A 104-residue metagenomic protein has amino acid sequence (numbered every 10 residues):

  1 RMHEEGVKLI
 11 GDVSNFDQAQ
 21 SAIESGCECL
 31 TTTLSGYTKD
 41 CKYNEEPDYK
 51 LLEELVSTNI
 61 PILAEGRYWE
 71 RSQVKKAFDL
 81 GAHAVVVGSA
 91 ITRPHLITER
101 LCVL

Functional and structural regions predicted by a protein language model:
R1-S14, Y43-G66, E99-L104: Alpha-helix-loop-beta-strand connector modules within alpha/beta enzyme cores
D12-N15, T32-L34, E65-R67, G88-A90: Fold-independent oxyanion-binding glycine-rich loops and adjacent beta-strand/coil segments at enzyme active sites
N15-G26, T58-N59, A64, Y68-V85: Catalytic cores of alpha/beta
N15-L51: Glycine/Thr-rich beta-alpha phosphate-binding loop at enzyme active sites
D17, E46-K50, W69-S72, A77 (+2 more regions): Conserved active-site and cofactor/substrate-binding residues in soluble primary-metabolism enzymes
C29-K42, L80-L101: Glycine-rich phosphate-binding active-site loops on the catalytic face of alpha/beta enzymes
